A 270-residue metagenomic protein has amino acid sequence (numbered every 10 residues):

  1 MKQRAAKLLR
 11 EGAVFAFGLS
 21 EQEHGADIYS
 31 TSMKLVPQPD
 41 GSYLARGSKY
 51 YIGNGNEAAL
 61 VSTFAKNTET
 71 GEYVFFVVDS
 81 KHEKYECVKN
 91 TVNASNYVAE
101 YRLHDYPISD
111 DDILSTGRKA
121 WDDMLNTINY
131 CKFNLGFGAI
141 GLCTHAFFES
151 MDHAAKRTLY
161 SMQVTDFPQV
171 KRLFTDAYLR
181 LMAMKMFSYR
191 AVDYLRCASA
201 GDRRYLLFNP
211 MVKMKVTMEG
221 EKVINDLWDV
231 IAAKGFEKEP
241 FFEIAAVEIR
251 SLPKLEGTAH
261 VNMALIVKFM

Functional and structural regions predicted by a protein language model:
M1-A6, R10-E11, G53-N54, L181 (+2 more regions): Internal helix-loop-helix
M1-Q3, E21-I28, P39: N-terminal glycine-rich flavin-associated loop
E11-S20: A short, Trp-centered hydrophobic/proline-enriched beta-strand micro-motif
M33-V36: A structural signal for short hydrophobic beta-strand segments in well-ordered beta-sheet cores
Q38, F133-M270: Alpha-helical interface subdomain recognition
S42, R46-Y85: A short core secondary-structure module
E83-P107: Flexible, small-/acidic-enriched active-site or ligand-binding loops
E100-C131, F148-T165: A glycine-rich, basic-preceded beta-loop-alpha segment at the flavin cofactor/substrate interface of flavin-utilizing
